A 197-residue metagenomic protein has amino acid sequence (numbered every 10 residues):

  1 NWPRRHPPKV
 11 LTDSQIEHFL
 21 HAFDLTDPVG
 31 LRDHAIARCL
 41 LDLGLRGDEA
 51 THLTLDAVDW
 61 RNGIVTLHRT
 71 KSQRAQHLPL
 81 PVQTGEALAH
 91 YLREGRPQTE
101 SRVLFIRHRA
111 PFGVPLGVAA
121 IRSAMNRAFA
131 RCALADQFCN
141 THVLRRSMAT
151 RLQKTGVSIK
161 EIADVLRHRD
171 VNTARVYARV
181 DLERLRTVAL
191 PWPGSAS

Functional and structural regions predicted by a protein language model:
N1-S197: Conserved catalytic core of the tyrosine transesterase superfamily
